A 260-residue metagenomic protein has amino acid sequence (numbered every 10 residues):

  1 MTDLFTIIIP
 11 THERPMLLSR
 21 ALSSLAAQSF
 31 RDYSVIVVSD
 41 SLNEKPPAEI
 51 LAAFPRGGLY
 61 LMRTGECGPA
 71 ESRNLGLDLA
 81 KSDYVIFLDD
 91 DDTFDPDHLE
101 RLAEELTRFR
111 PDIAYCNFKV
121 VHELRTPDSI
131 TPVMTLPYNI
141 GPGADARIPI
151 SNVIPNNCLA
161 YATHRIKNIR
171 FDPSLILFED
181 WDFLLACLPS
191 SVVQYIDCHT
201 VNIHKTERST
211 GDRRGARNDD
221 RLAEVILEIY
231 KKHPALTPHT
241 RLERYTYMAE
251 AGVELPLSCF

Functional and structural regions predicted by a protein language model:
M1-S24: N-proximal low-complexity "stem/linker" segments adjacent to membrane-targeting elements
L22-R63: Acidic donor-binding segment of Leloir-type glycosyltransferases
L22-S23, S82, D95-T107: Short alpha-helix within the catalytic core of nucleotide-sugar-dependent glycosyltransferases
R56, E71, L99-R165, R213-D219 (+1 more regions): Flexible acidic/His/Gly-enriched loops in nucleotide-sugar-dependent glycosyltransferase catalytic domains
T64-A80: Glycine-rich, basic loop-to-helix element that forms the pyrophosphate-binding segment of sugar-nucleotide handling
V85: Short aromatic/hydrophobic "clamp" motif used to bind/position activated sugar donors
D89-T93: The conserved acidic donor/metal-binding loop of glycosyltransferases
Y138-A223: Conserved nucleotide-sugar donor-binding catalytic segment
